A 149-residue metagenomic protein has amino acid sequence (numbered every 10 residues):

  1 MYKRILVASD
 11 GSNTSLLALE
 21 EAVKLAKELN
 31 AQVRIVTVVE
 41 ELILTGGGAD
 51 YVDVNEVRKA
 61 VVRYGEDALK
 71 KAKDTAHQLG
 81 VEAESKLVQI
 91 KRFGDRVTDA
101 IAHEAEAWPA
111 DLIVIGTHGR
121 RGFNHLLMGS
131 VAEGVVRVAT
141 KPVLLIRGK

Functional and structural regions predicted by a protein language model:
Y2, A110-D111, K141: Local beta-strand N-terminus motif with an aromatic residue
K3-V52, T75-E84: Small/aliphatic-rich secondary-structure junction motif
A18, T45-G47, D95-T98, L126: Short, well-ordered secondary-structure micro-motifs
T37, L87-Q89, R147: Residue-level recognition of beta-strand->loop/alpha-helix junctions
T37-D67, A100-H103: Acidic, proline/glycine-rich short linear motifs
D74-I113: Structural beta-alpha unit
L112-G134: Glycine-rich, Arg-bearing micro-motifs that act as flexible, cationic patches
V143-K149: Short, flexible loop segments at boundaries between secondary-structure elements
